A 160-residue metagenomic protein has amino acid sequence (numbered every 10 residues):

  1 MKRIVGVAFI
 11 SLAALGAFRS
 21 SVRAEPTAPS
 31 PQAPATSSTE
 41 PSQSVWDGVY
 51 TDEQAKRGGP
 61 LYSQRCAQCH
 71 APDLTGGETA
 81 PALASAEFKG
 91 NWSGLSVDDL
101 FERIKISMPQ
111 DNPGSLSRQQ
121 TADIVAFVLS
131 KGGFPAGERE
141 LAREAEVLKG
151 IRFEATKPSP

Functional and structural regions predicted by a protein language model:
M1-I4: Positively charged n-region of N-terminal signal peptides that target proteins for export
V7-A17: Bacterial N-terminal signal peptides
A17-Q32: Signal peptide processing junction and immediate N-terminal pro/mature segment of secreted/exported proteins
P31-L61: Electrostatic cytochrome c docking/interface patches
S37-S38, S42, Q54, Q64-R65 (+3 more regions): Non-catalytic cap/lid and distal C-terminal segments of serine-dependent acyl enzymes
V49, A55-R57, T75-P109: Gly/Gly-Pro-rich "capping" loops immediately C-terminal to redox-active cysteine motifs in periplasmic/lumenal
G58, Y62-D73, I124, V128: The canonical Cys-X-X-Cys-His
P113-P160: Flexible coil segments in periplasmic/lumen-exposed cytochrome c-class electron-transfer proteins
